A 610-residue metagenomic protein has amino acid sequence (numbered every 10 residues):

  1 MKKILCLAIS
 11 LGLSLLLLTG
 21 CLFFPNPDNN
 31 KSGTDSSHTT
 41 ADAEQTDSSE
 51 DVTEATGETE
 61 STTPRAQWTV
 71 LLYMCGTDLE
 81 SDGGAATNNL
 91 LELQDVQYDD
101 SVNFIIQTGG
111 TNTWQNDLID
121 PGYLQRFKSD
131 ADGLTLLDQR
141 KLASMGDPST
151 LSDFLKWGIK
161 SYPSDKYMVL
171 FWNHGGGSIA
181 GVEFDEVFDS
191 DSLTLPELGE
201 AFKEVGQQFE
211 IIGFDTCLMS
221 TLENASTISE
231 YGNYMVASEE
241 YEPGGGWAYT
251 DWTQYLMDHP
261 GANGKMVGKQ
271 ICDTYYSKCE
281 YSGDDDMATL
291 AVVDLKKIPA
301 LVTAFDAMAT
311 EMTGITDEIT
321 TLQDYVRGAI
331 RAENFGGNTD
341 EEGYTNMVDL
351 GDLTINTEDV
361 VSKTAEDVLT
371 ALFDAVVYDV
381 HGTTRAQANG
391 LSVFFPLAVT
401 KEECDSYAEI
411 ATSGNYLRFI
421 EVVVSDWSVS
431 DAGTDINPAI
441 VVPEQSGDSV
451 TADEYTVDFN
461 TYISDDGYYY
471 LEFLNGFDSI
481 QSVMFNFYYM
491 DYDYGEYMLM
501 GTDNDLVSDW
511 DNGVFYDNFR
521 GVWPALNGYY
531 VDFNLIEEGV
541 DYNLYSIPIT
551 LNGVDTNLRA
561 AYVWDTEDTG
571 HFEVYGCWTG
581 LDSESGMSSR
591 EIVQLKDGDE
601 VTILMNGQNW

Functional and structural regions predicted by a protein language model:
M1-I4: Positively charged n-region of N-terminal signal peptides that target proteins for export
A8-T19: Bacterial N-terminal signal peptides
L22-P25: Bacterial signal peptide processing site
N29-T59: N-terminal, intrinsically disordered, polar/charged segments of Gram-positive cell-envelope systems that serve as
E50-T63, G175-S178, V182-W610: Terminal, contiguous helix-loop blocks that mediate binding/assembly
V52-P163: N-terminal extension/subdomain marker
T69-M74, N103-T108, Y167-F171, E210-F214 (+2 more regions): Structural recognition of the beta-strand scaffold that forms the well-ordered cores of secreted hydrolase catalytic
G158-S178: Active-site groove signature of glycoside hydrolases
